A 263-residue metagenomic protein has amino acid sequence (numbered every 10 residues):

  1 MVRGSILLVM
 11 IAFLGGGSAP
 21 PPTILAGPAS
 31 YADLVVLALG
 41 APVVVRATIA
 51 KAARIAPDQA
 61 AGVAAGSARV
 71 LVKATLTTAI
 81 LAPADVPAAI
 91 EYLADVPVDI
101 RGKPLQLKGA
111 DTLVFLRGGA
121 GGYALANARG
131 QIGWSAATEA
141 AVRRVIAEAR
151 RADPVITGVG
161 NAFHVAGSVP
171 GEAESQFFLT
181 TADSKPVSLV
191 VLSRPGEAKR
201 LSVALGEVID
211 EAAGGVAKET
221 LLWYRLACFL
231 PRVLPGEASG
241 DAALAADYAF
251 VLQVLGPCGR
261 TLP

Functional and structural regions predicted by a protein language model:
S5-G15: Bacterial N-terminal signal peptides
G15-P263: Transition segments tied to proteolytic processing and entry into folded domains
